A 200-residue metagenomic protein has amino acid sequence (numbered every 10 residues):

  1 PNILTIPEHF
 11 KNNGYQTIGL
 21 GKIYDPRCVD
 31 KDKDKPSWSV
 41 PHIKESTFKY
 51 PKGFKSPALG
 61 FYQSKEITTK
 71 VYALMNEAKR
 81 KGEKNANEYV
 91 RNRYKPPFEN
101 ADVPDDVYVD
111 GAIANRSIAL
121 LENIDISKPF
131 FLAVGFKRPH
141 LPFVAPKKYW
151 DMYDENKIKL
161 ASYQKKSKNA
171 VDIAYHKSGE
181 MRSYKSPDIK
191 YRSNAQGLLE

Functional and structural regions predicted by a protein language model:
P1-E200: Formylglycine-dependent sulfatase
